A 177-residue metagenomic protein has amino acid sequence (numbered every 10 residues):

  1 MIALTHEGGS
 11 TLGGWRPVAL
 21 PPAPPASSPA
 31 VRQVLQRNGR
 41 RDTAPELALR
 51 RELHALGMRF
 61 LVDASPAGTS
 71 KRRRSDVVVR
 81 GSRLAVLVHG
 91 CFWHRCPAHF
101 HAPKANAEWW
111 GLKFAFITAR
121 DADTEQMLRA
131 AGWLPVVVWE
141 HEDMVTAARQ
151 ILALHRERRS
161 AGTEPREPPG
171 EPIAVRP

Functional and structural regions predicted by a protein language model:
M1-P177: Nucleic-acid endo/exonuclease domains
